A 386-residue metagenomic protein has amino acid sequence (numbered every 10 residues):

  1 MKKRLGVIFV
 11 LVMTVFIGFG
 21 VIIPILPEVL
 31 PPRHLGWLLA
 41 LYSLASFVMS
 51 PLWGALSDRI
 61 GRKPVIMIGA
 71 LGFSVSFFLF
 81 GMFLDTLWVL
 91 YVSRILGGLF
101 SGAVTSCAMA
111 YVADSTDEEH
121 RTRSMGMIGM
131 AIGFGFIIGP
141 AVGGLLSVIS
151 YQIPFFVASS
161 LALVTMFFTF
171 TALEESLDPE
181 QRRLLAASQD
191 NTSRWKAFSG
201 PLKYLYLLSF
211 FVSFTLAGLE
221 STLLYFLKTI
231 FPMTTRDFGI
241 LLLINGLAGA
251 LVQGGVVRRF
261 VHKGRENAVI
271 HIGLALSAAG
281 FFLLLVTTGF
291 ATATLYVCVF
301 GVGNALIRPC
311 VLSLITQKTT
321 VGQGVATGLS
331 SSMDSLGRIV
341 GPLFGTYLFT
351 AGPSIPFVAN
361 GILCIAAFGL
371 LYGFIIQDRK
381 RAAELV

Functional and structural regions predicted by a protein language model:
M13, W88-A103, F210, T292-L306: Hydrophobic core of transmembrane alpha-helices in multi-pass small-molecule transporters, especially MFS/SLC-type
I23-L35, S221-D237: Short amphipathic helix-loop junctions that connect adjacent transmembrane helices in Major Facilitator Superfamily/SLC
A40-W53, L243-Q253: Central cavity-lining transmembrane alpha-helices of secondary-active solute carriers, predominantly the Major
S50-G61, V252-R265: Helix-to-loop junctions at the C-terminal end of transmembrane segments in multipass secondary transporters
L71-D85, A275-T288: C-terminal ends and interior cores of transmembrane alpha-helices in multi-pass membrane transporters/permeases
S93-G133: Cytoplasmic helix-loop-helix junction between adjacent transmembrane helices in 12-TM secondary transporters
E174-L208: Juxtamembrane intracellular "pre-TM" segments in multi-pass secondary transporters
E266-V311: C-terminal transmembrane helical hairpin of 12-TM major facilitator-type secondary transporters
